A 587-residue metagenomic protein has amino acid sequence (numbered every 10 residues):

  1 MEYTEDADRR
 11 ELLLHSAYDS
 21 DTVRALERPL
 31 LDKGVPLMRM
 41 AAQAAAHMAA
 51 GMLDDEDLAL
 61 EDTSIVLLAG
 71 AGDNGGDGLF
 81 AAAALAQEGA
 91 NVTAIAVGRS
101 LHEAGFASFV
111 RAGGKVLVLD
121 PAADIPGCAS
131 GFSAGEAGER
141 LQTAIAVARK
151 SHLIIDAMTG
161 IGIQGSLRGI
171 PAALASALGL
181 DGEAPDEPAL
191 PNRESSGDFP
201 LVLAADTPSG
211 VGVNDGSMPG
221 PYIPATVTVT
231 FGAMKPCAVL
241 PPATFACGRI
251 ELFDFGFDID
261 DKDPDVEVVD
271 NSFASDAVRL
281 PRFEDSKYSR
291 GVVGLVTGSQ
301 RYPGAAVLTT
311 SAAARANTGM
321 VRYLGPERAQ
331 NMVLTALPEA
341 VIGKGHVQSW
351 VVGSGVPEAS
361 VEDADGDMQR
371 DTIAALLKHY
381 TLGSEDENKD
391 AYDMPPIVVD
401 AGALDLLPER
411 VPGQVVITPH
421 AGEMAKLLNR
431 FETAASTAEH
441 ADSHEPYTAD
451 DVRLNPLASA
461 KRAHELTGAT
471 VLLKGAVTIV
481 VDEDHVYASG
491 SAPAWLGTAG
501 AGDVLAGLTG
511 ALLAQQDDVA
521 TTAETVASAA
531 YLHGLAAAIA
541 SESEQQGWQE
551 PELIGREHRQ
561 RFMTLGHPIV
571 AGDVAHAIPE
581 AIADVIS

Functional and structural regions predicted by a protein language model:
M1-G98, A225-V227, A233-V416, A421 (+1 more regions): Small-residue (G/A/S/T)-rich helix-start motifs and N-terminal tracts that mark the onset
A46-G160, Q164-A205, Y380, S384-D390 (+1 more regions): Nucleotide and nucleotide-moiety/phosphate-recognizing core
E103, P126-G127, R140, V213 (+2 more regions): Short secondary-structure boundary/hinge segments and terminal tails
A107-V110, V116, A129, S133 (+12 more regions): Compositionally biased, intrinsically disordered low-complexity regions
P121, C128-E139, S209-V213, A274-R279 (+2 more regions): Short gly/ser/thr-rich secondary-structure transition/capping motifs
A146-V147, P221, A463: Structural alpha-helical scaffold elements that stabilize or flank donor/cofactor-binding regions in carbohydrate
L153, M158-D265: Internal gly/pro-rich beta-alpha loop/helix module that stabilizes soluble enzyme cofactors or their anionic handles
